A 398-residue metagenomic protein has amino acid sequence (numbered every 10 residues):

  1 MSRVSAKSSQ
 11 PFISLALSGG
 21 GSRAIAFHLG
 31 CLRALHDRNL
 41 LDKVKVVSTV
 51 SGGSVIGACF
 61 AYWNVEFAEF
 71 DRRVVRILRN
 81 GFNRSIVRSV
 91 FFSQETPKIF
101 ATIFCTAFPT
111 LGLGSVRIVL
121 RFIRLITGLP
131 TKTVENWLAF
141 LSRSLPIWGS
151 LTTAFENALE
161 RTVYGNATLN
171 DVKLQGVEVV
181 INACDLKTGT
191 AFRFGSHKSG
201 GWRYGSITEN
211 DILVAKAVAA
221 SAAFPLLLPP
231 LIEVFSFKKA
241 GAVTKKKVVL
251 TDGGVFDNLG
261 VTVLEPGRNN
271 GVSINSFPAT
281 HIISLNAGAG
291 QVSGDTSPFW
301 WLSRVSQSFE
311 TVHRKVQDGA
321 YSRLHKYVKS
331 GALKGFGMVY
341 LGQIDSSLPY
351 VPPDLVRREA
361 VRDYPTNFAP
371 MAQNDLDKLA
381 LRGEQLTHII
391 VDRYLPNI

Functional and structural regions predicted by a protein language model:
R3, Q10-A16, G21-L141, G195-S196: Patatin-like phospholipase
Q10-S18, F140-S144, V243-V249, D363-P370: Glycine- and acidic
G21-I25, S54-G57, T188-T190, D257-L259 (+2 more regions): Flexible loop/turn segments at secondary-structure boundaries
R23, R117-G267, D392: Active-site gating loop/helix substructures
V47-V55, F60, C184-L186, G253-G254 (+1 more regions): An acidic- and aromatic-residue-enriched active-site/binding cleft used to recognize and process polar
A61-F67, G195-G200, F235, K247 (+2 more regions): Short secondary-structure boundary/capping segments
L250, V255-N258, V263, I274-V292 (+1 more regions): C-terminal helical/tail subdomains of lipid-metabolizing enzymes
